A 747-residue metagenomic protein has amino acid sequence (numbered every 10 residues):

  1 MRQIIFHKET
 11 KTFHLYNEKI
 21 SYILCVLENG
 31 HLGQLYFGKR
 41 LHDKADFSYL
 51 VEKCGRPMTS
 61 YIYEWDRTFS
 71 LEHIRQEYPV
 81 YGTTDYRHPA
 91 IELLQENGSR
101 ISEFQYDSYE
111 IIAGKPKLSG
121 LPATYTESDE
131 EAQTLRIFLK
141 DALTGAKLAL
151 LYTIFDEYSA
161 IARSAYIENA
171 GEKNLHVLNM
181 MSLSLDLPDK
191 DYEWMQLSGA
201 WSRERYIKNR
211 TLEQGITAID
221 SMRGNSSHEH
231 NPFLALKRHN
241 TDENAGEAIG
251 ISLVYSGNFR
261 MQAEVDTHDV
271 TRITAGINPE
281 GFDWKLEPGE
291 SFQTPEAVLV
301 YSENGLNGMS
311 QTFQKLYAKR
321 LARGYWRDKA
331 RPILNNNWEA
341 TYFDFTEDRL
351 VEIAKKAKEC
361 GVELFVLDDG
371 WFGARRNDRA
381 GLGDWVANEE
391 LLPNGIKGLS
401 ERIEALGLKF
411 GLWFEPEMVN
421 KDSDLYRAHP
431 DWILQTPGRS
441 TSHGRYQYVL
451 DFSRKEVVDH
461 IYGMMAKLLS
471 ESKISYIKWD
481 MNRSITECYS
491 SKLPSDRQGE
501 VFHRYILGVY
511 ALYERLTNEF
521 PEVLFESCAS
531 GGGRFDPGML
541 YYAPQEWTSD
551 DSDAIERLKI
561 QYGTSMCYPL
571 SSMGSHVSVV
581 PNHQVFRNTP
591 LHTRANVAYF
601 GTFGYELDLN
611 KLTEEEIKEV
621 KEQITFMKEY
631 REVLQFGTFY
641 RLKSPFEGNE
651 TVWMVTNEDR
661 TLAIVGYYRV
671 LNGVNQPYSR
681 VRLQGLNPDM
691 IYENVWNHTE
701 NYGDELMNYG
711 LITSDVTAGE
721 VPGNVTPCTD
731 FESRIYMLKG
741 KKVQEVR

Functional and structural regions predicted by a protein language model:
I4-H14, E18, L32-E264, E280 (+1 more regions): Polysaccharide-binding surfaces and accessory modules of carbohydrate-active proteins
K19, A165, G289, N335 (+7 more regions): Conserved, mostly hydrophobic/aromatic
S70-L118, T241, A245-N258, Q262 (+5 more regions): Glycine-rich, aromatic-flanked loop segments that form ligand/cofactor-binding clefts across common enzyme folds
S99-Y106, W284-E303, F731-L738: Short Pro-Gly-centered flexible turn/kink motifs
L234, E243, P645-P688: Carbohydrate-binding surface patches
W326-G463, Y476: Aromatic-lined carbohydrate-binding/catalytic grooves of carbohydrate-active enzymes
N420-D459, H503-N610: Glycan-recognition surfaces
L671-R747: C-terminal beta-sandwich/jelly-roll accessory domains of carbohydrate-active enzymes
